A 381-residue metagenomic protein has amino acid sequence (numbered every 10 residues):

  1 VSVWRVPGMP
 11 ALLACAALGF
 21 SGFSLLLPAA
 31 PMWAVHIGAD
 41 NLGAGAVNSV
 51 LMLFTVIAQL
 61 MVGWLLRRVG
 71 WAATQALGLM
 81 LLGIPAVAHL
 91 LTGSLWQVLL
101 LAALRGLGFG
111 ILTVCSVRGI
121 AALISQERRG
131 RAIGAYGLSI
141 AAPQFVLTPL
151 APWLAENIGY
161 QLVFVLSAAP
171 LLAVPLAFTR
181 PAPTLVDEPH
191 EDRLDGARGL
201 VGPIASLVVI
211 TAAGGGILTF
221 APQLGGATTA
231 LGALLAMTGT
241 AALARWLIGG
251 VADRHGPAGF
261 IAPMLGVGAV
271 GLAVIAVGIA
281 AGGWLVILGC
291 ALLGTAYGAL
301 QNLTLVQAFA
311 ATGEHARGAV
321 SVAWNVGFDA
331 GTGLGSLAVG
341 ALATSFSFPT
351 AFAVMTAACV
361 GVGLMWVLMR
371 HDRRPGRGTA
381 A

Functional and structural regions predicted by a protein language model:
V6-G45, G202, T211-A227: Helix-loop boundary and gating motifs at the non-cytosolic
D40-V50, G226-T240: Loop-to-transmembrane helix entry
M52-L60, Q144-F145, T238-W246, G333: Residue-level signature of mid-helix packing/kink "hotspots" within the transmembrane helices of 12-pass Major
A58-G70, A244-P257: Helix-to-loop junctions at the C-terminal end of transmembrane segments in multipass secondary transporters
M80-G93, V267-A280: C-terminal ends and interior cores of transmembrane alpha-helices in multi-pass membrane transporters/permeases
A103-L138: Cytoplasmic helix-loop-helix junction between adjacent transmembrane helices in 12-TM secondary transporters
A168-D187, M365-M369: C-terminal membrane-cytosol helix-exit motif in multi-pass small-molecule transporters
